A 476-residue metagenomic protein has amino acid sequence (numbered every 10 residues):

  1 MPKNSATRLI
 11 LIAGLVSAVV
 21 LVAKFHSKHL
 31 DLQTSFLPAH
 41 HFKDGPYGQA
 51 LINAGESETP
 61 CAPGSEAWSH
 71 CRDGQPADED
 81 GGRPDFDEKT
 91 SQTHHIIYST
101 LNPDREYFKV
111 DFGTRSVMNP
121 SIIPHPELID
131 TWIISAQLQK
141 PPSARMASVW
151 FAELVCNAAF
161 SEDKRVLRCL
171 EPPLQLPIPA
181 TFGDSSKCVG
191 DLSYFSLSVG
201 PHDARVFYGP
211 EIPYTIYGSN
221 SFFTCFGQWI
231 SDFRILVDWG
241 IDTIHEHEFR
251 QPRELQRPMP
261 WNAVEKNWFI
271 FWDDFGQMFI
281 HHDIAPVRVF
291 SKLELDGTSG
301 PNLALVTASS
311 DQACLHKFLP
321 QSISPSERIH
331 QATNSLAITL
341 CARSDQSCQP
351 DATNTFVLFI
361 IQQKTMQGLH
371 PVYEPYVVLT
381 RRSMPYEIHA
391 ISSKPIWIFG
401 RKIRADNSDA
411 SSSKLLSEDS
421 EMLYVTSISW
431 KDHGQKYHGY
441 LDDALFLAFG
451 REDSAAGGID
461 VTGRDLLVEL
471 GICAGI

Functional and structural regions predicted by a protein language model:
M1-P46: N-terminal signal-anchor transmembrane helix specifying type II single-pass membrane topology of secretory-pathway
G45-R115, P120-V189, W229-T243, S383-S393 (+1 more regions): Beta-propeller domains
M118-P124, D184-S186, D191-S196, G200-R205 (+4 more regions): Beta-propeller and closely related beta-sheet repeat lectin domains
I123, D130-Q139, D203-F222, N267-A285 (+2 more regions): Hydrophobic core segments of beta-strands in well-ordered, beta-rich domains
K140-N157, S221-W239, Q277-S299, N354-F356 (+2 more regions): Structural motif
C169-H282, P286-S291: Long, hydrophobic, well-ordered secondary-structure blocks that form the structural core and pocket-lining surfaces
P325-N407: Loop/turn-rich, solvent-exposed surfaces of beta-rich toroidal or solenoidal domains
K436-I476: Blade-level signature of beta-propeller repeat domains, shared across WD40, Kelch, NHL, RCC1 and BNR/Asp-box propellers
